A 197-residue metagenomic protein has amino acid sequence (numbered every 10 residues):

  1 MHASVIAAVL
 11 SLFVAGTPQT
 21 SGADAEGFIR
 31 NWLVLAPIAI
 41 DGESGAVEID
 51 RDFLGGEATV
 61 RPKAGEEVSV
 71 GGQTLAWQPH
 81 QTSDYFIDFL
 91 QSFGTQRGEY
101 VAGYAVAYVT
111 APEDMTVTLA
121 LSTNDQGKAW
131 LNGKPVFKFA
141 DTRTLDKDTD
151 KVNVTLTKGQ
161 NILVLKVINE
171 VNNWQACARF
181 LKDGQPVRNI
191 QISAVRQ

Functional and structural regions predicted by a protein language model:
S4-A15: Bacterial N-terminal signal peptides
P18-I87, L165-Q197: Accessory carbohydrate-binding/adhesion or oligomerization-edge regions at the termini of glycan-active proteins
S92-G103, A140-L145: Extracellular beta-rich ligand/substrate-recognition surface
V101-G103, E113, T123, D146-D148: Residues that act as N-cap/strand-start positions at coil-to-secondary-structure junctions
A105-V117, N153-K158: Extracellular and analogous surface-interaction loops
A111, T116-W130, L163: Aromatic-lined ligand-binding clefts that engage carbohydrates, nucleic acids, or primary amines
K128-R179: Beta-strand-rich ligand-recognition modules
